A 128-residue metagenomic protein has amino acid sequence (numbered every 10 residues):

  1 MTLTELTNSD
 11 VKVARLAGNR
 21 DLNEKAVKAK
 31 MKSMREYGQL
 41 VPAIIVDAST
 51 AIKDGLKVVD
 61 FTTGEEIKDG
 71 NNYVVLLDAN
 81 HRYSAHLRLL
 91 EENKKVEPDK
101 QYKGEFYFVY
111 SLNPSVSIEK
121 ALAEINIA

Functional and structural regions predicted by a protein language model:
M1-V75, H81-R88: Short alpha-helix boundary/capping and kink motifs at helix termini
K30, L76-L77, G104, S111: Functionally constrained cores in energy, signaling, and assembly domains
S84, R88, E97-A128: Amphipathic, charge-rich alpha-helical segments that serve as recognition/docking helices
N93-K94: Post-Walker A helix-loop "phosphate-sensing" segment adjacent to the P-loop in P-loop NTPases
